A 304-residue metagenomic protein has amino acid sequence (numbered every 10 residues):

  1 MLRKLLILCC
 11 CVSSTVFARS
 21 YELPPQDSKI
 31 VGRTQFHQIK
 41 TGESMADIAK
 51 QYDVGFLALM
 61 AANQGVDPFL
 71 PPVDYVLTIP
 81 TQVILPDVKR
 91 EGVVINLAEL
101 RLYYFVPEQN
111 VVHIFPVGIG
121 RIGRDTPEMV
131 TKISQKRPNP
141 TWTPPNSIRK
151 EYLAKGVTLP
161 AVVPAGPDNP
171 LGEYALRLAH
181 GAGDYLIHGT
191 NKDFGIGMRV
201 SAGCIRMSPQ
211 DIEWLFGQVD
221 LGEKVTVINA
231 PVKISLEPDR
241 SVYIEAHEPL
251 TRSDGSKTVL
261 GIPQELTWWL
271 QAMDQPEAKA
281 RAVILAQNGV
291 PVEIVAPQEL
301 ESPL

Functional and structural regions predicted by a protein language model:
K4-V12: Sec-dependent N-terminal signal peptides
S14-S20: Sec/Tat signal peptide C-region and signal peptidase I cleavage site
S20-D53: Primarily a LysM-type cell-wall glycan-binding module
L23-S28, P80-N96, S235-D239: Intrinsically disordered, low-complexity Ser/Thr-rich linker and spacer segments in cell-wall-related proteins
K40-F69, V111-I114: LysM (lysin motif) carbohydrate-binding repeats in extracellular/periplasmic proteins that recognize
G42, P72-L77, G222-V225: Loop/turn positions that initiate beta-strands
P86-N191, G217, A246-L304: Gly/Pro-biased beta-strand-loop elements
Y174, A179-K233: Flexible, glycine-rich surface segments
